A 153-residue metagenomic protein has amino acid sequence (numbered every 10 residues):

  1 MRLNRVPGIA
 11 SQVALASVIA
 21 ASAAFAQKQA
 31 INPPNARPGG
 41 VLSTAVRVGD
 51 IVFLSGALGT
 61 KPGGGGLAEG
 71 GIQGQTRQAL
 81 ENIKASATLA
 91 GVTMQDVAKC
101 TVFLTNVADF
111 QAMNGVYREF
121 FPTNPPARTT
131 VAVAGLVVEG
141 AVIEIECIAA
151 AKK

Functional and structural regions predicted by a protein language model:
L3-E81, A85-A98, L104-K153: N-terminal presequence-like segments and the immediate start of the first folded domain
